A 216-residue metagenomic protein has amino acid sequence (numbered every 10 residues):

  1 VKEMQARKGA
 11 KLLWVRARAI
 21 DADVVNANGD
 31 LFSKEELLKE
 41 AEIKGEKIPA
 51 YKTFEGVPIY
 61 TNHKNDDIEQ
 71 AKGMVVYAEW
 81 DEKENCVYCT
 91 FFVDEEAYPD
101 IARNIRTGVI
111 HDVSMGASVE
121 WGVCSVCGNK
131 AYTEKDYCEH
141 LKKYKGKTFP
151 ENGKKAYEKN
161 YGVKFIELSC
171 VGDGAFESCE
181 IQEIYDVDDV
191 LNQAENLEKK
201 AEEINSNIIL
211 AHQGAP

Functional and structural regions predicted by a protein language model:
V1-E202: Signature of dsDNA virion morphogenesis modules
E195-P216: Terminal short linear interaction segments
